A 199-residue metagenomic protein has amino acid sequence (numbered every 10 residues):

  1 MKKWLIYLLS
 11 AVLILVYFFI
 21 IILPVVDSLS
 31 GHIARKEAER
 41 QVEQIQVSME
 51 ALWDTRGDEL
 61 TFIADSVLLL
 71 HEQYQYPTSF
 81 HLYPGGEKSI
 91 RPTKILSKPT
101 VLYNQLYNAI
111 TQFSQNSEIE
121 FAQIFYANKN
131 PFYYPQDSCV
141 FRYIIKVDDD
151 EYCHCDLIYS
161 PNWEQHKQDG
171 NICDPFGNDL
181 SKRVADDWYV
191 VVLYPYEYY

Functional and structural regions predicted by a protein language model:
M1-Y17: N-terminal Sec-pathway targeting helices
I6-L8, E43, N178-D179: Alpha-helical interaction segments
I6-Y7, L60, K146: General helical structural elements
Y7, I20, P24-D27, W188 (+2 more regions): Generic detector of bulky aromatic hydrophobic side chains
L9, I33, Q44-V47, Q168 (+1 more regions): Generic preference for well-ordered secondary structure
I20-E118: N-terminal export/targeting and maturation segments
Q73-Y199: Extracytosolic and intramembrane catalytic regions of membrane-associated proteins in envelope/secretory systems
